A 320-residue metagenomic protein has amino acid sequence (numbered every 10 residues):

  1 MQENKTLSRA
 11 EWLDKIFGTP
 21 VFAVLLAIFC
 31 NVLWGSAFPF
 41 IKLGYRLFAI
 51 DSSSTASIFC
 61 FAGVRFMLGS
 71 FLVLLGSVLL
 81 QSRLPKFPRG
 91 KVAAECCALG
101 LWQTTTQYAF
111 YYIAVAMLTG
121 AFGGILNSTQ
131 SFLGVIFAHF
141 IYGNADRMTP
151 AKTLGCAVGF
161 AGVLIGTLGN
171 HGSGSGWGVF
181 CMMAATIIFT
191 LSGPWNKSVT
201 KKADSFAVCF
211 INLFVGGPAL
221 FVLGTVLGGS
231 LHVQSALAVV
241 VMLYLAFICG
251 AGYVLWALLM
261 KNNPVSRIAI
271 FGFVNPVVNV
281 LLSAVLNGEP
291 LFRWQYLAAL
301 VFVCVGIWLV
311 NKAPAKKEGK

Functional and structural regions predicted by a protein language model:
Q2-C60, L101, H171-S198, V241-M242 (+3 more regions): Glycine-/small-residue-enriched transmembrane alpha-helix faces in small-molecule transporters and effluxers
N31, P39-K42, V73, G134-I136 (+4 more regions): Transmembrane alpha-helical segments that form core, pore/gating elements of small-molecule transporters/exporters
G35, P39, G100-T105, F132-I136 (+6 more regions): Hydrophobic/small/kink-forming positions within alpha-helical transmembrane segments of polytopic membrane proteins
G44, F61, A114, F140-G143 (+7 more regions): Hydrophobic/aromatic residues within transmembrane alpha-helices of multi-pass small-molecule transporters
L47-T105, L133-F137, I188-S192, C209-L227: Transmembrane alpha-helices of multi-pass small-molecule transport proteins
V64, T104, Y108, F122-S131 (+2 more regions): Helix-helix packing/entry segments at the starts of transmembrane helices
V73, F137, M148-L168, F273 (+2 more regions): Hydrophobic transmembrane alpha-helices of multi-pass small-molecule transport proteins
V78-G123, N127, V163-I165, L245-N263: Specific transmembrane alpha-helical segments of multi-pass solute transporters/efflux pumps, especially DMT/EamA
